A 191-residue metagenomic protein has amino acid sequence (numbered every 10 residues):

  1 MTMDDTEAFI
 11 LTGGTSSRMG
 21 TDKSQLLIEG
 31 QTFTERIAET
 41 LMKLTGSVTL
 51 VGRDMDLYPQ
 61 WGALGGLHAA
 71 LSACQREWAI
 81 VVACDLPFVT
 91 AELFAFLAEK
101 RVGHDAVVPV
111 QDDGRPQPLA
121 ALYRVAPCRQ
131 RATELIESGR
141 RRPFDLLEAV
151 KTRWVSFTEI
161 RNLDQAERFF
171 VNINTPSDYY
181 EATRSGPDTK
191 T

Functional and structural regions predicted by a protein language model:
T2-L119, V125-R140, E148-E167, Y180-P187: Nucleotide and nucleotide-moiety/phosphate-recognizing core
R124, T175: Short, conserved phosphate/pyrophosphate- and ester-handling motifs at nucleotide-, phospho-/glycolipid
T189-T191: Ala/Thr-enriched low-complexity intrinsically disordered regions
